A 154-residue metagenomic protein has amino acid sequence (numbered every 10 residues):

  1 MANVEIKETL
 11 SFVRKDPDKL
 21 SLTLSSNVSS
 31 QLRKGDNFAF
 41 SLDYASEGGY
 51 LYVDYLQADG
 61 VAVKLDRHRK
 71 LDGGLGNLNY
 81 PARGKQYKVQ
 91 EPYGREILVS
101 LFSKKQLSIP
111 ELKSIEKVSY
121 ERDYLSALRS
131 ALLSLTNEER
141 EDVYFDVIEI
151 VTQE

Functional and structural regions predicted by a protein language model:
M1-E154: Secretory-pathway glycoprotein ectodomains that are cysteine- and/or Ser/Thr/Pro-rich
